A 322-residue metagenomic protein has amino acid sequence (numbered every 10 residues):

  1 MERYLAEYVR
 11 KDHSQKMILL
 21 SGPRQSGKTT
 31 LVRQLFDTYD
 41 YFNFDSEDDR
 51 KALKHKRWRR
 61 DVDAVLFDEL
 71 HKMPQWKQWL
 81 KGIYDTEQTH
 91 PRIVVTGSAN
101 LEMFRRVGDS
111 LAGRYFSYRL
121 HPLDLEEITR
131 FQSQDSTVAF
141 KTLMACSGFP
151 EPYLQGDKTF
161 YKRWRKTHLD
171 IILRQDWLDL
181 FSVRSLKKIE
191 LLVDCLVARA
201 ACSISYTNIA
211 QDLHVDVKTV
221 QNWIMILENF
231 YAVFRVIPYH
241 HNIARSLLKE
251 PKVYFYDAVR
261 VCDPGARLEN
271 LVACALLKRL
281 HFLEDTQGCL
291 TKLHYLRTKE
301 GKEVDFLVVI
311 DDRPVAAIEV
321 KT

Functional and structural regions predicted by a protein language model:
M1-D12: Pre-Walker A adenine-sensing motif
L20: Hydrophobic anchor at the beta1->P-loop junction of P-loop NTPases
K28: Conserved lysine of the Walker
L31, L35: Hydrophobic positions on the alpha1 helix immediately C-terminal to the Walker A/P-loop
A52-V94: Conserved nucleotide-sensing/catalytic segment adjacent to the nucleotide-binding pocket in NTP-handling enzymes
R92-S98, R119: Structural recognition of the conserved hydrophobic beta-strand(s) that form the central parallel beta-sheet of P-loop
L101-F116, Q132-S133: Short regulatory helix/loop adjacent to the ATP-binding pocket of P-loop NTPases
K158-P314, V320: Accessory nucleic acid-recognition modules appended to NTPase machines
